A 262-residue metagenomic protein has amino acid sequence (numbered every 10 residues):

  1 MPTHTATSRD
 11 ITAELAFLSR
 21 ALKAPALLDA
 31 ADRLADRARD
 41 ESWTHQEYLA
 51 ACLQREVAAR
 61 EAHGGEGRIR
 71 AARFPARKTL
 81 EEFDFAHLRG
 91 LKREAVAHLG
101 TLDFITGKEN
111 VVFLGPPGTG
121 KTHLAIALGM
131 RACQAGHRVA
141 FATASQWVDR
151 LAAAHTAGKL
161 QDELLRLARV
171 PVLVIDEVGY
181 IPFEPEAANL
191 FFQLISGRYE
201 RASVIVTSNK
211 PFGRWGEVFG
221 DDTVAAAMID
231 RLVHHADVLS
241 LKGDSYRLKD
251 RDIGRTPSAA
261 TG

Functional and structural regions predicted by a protein language model:
M1-A13, F17, G254-G262: Intrinsically disordered, low-complexity and often Lys/Arg-enriched segments
A13-R20, D29-D32, A50-A51, G67 (+12 more regions): Solvent-exposed alpha-helical segments within well-ordered globular domains of core cellular machineries
A16, R20, A24-A76: Interdomain "pre-motor" coupling segment immediately N-terminal to P-loop NTPase/helicase cores
A50-D103, G107-N110, K249-T256: AAA+ P-loop ATPase motor domain of ring mechanoenzymes
L91-R169, G216-F219: Conserved P-loop
H137-A142, Q146-V172, V178-G262: Replace "adjacent to P-loop NTPase cores in ATP/GTP-dependent enzymes" with "adjacent to NTP-binding cores
